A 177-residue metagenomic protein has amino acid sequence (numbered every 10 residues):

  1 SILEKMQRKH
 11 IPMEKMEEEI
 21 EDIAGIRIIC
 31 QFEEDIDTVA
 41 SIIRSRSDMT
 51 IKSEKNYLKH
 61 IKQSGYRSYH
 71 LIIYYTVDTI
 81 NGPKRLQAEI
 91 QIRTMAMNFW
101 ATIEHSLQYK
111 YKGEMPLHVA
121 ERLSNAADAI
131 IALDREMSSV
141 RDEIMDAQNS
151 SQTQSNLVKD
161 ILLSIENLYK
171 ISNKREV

Functional and structural regions predicted by a protein language model:
S1, S106, K112, N167-E176: Proteins with a high burden of low-complexity, intrinsically disordered sequence enriched in S/T/G/P/A and R, requiring
S1-A24: A glycine-rich, hydrophobic loop/mini-helix early in the fold
R8, P12, S45, M49 (+4 more regions): A structural signal for alpha-helix termini and helix-coil/disorder junctions
E17, I29-S139: Long beta-strand-rich cores associated with HINT superfamily self-processing modules
E136-V177: Intrinsically disordered, low-complexity acidic/polar and Pro/Ser/Thr-rich regulatory regions that often function as
